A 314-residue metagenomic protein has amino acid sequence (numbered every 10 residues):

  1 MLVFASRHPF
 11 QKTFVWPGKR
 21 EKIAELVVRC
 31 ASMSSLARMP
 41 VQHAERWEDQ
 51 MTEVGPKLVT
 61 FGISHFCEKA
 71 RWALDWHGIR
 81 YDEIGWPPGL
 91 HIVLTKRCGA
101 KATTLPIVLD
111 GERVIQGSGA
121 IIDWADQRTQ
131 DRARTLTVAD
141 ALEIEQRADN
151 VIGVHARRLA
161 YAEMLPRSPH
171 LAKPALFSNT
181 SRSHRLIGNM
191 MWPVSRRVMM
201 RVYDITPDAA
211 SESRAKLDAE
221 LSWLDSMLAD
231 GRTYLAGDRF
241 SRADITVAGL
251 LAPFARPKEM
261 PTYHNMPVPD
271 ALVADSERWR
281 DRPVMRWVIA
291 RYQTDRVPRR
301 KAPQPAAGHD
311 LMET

Functional and structural regions predicted by a protein language model:
Q11-K12, E21-K22, R38, Q50: Charged/polar low-complexity intrinsically disordered segments
I23-A24, Q42-H184, D295, R299 (+2 more regions): GST-like domain detector, emphasizing the conserved glutathione-binding G-site in the N-terminal thioredoxin-like
G153-N265: GST-like fold's C-terminal all-alpha helical module
L250-P298: Short His-centered aromatic/hydrophobic patch
